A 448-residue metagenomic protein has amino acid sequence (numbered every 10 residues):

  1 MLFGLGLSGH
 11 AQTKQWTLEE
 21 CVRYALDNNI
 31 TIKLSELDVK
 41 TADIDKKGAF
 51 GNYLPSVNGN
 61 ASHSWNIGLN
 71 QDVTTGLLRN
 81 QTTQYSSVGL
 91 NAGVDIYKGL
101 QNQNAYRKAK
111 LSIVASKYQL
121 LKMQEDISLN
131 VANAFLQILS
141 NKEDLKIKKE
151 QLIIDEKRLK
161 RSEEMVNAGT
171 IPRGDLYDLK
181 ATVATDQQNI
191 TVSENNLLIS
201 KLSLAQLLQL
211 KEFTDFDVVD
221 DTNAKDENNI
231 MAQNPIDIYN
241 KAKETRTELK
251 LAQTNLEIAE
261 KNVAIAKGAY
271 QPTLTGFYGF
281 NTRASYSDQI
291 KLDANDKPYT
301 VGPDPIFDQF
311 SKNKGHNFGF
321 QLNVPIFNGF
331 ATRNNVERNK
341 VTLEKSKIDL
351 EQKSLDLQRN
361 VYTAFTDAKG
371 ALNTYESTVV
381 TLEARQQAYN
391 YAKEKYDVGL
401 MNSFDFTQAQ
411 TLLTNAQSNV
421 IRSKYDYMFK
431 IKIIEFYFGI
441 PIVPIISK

Functional and structural regions predicted by a protein language model:
A11-N58, G68, E212, V219-E257 (+2 more regions): Bacterial Sec-pathway N-terminal export signals of envelope proteins
Q12-A134, F330-R333, K340-L343: Short flexible linkers and secondary-structure junctions
T13, N60-V94, D221-I230, A264 (+2 more regions): Small/polar, glycine/serine/threonine/aspartate-rich low-complexity segments that form flexible
K33-L37, F50, T82, I96-Q124 (+6 more regions): Sec/SRP-type N-terminal targeting helices
G89-N91, F135, Y239, G319-Q321 (+1 more regions): Membrane-embedded beta-strand positions in outer-membrane beta-barrel channels/transporters
D126-K241, D367, A371, L413: Periplasmic alpha-helical coiled-coil/stalk elements that build and connect Gram-negative outer-membrane
V166-T170, Y396-L400, Y437: A short glycine-centered flexible hinge/capping loop motif at secondary-structure junctions
E212, N419-K448: Acidic, low-complexity, intrinsically disordered peripheral segments
